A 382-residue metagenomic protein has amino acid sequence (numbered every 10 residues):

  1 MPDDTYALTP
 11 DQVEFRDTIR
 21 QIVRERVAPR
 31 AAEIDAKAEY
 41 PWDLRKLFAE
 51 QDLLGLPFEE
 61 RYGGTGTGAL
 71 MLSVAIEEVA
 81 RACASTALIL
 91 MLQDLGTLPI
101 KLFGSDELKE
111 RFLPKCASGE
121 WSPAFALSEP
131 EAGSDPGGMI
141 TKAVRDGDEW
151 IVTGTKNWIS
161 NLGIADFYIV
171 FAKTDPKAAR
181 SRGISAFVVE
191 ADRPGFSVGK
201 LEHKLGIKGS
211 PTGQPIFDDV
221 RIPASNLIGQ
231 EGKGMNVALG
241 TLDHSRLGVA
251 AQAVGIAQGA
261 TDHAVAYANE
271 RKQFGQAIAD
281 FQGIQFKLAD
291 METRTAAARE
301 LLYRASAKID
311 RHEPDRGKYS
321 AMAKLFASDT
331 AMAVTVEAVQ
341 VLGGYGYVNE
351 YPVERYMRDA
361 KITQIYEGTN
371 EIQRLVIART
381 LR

Functional and structural regions predicted by a protein language model:
M1-T86, M91, F103-L108, K115 (+6 more regions): Alpha-helical interface subdomain recognition
T67, D135-G137, N161-D166, R180-G183 (+2 more regions): Short glycine/proline-enriched turns and hinge-like loops at secondary-structure junctions
L95-F103: Helix-loop "lid/cap" segments that line or gate small-molecule binding pockets
L102-G104, V144, T153, V170-T174 (+4 more regions): Short beta-strand-to-turn element immediately C-terminal to the catalytic PLP-Schiff-base lysine in fold type I
C116, E131-S134, W158-N161, K177-A178 (+1 more regions): Short Gly/Pro-enriched turn/cap motifs at secondary-structure boundaries
G119-L127, F171: A short, Trp-centered hydrophobic/proline-enriched beta-strand micro-motif
G138, D192-P223: Flexible, small-/acidic-enriched active-site or ligand-binding loops
T153-V198: A short core secondary-structure module
